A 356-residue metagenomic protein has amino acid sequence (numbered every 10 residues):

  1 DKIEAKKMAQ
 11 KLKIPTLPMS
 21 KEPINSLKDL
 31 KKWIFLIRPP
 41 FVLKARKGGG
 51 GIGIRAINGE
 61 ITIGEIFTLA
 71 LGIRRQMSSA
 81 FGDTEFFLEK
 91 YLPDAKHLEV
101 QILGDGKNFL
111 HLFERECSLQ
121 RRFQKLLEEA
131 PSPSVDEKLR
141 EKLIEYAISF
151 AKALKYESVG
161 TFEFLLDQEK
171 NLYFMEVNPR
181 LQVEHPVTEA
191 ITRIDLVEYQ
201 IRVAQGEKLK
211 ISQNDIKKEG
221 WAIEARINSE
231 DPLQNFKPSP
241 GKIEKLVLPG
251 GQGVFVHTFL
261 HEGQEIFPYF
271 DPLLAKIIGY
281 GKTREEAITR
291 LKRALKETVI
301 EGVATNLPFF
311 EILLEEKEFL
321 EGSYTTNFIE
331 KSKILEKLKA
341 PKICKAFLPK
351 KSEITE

Functional and structural regions predicted by a protein language model:
D1-G48, G53: A conserved helix-loop-beta module that forms one wall/lid of the active-site cleft in ATP-utilizing catalytic domains
L12-K13, G50, N58, I63-E356: ATP-dependent carboxylate activation and anion-phosphoryl transfer catalytic cores that bind Mg-ATP to form
